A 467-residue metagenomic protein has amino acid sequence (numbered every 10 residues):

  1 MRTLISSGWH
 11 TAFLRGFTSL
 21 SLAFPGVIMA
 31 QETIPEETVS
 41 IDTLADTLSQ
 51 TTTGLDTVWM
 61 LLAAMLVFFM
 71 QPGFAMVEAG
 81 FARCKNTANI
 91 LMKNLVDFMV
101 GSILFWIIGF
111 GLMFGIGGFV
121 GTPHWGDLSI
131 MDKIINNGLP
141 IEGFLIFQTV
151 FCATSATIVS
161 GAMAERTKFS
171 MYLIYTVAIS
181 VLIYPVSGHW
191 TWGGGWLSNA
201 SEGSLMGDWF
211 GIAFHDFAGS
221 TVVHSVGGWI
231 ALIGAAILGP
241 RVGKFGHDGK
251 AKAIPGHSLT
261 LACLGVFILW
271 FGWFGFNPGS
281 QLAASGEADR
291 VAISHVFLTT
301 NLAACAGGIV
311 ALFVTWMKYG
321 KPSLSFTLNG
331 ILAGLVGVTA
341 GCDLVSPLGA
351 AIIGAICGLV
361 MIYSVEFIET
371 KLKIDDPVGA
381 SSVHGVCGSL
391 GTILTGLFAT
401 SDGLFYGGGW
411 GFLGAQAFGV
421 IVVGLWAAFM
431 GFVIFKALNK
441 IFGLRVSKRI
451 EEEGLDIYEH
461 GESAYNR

Functional and structural regions predicted by a protein language model:
M1-E32: N-terminal secretory/membrane targeting signals
Q31-R467: Glycine- and aromatic-enriched membrane alpha-helices
